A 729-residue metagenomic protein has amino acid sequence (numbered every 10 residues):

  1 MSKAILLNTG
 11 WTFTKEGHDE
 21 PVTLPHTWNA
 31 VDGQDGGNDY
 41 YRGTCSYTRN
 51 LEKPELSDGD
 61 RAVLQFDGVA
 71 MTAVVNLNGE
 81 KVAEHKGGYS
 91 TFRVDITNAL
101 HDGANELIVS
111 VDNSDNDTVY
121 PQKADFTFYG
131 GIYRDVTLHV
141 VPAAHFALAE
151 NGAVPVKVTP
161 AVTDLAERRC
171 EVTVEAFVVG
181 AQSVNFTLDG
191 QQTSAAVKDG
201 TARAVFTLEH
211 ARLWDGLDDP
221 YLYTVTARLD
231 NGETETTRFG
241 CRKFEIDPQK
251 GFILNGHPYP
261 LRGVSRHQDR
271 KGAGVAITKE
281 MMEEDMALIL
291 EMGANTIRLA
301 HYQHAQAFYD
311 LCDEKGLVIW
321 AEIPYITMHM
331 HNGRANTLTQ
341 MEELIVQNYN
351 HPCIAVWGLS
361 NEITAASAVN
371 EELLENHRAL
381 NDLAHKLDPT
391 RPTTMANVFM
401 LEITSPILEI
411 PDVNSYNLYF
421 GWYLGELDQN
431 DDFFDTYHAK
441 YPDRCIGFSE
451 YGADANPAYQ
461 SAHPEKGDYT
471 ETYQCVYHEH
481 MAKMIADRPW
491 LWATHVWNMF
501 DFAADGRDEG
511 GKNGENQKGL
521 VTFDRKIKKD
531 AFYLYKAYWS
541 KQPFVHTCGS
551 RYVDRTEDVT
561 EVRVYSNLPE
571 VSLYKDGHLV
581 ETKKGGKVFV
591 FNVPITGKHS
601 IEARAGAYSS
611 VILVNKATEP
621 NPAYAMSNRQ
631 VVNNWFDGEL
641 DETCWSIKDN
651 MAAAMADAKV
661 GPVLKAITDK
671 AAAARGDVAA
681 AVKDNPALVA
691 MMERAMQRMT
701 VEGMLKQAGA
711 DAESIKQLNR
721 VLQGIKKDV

Functional and structural regions predicted by a protein language model:
M1-H301, G316-I319, Q340-E343, N350-V356 (+5 more regions): Secreted/periplasmic carbohydrate-active enzymes, especially glycoside hydrolases
V63, V69-A143, H463-A537, I667 (+1 more regions): Long, contiguous interaction/targeting segments characteristic of exported/extracellular or secretory-pathway proteins
P142-R168, D230, E509-K512, K526 (+1 more regions): Intrinsically disordered, low-complexity coil segments
T173, M286-I289, T296-I527, A531-Y538 (+3 more regions): Substrate-binding/catalytic cleft of secreted carbohydrate-active enzymes, primarily glycoside hydrolases
F532, A537-S540, K575-D576, S600-F636 (+1 more regions): In a subset of proteins, long, contiguous C-terminal domains/tails are tracked
W635-D728: Compact, charge-rich alpha-helical regulatory domains located at protein termini
